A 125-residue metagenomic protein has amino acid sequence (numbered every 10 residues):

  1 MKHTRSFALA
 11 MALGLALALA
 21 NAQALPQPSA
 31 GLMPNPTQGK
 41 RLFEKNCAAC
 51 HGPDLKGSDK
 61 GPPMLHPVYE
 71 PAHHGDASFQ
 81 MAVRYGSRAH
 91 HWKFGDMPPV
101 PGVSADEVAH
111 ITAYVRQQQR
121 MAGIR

Functional and structural regions predicted by a protein language model:
M1-P34, A82, Y114-R125: Post-cleavage N-terminal segment of exported redox proteins
A12, S29, Y69, P98-P101: Short, flexible active-site loop motifs that bind/organize anionic cofactors or intermediates
A12-G14, D54, S87: Generic marker of residues within folded, mature protein domains
L17-L19, A48, G95, S104: N-terminal low-complexity, intrinsically disordered patches enriched in charged
A30-K40, P53-R84: Gly/Gly-Pro-rich "capping" loops immediately C-terminal to redox-active cysteine motifs in periplasmic/lumenal
G39, F43-P53, V83, M97 (+1 more regions): The canonical Cys-X-X-Cys-His
K45-A49, K56, H73, R88 (+1 more regions): Mature, secreted membrane-active peptide modules
S58-P67, Y85-T112, Q118, G123-R125: Axial heme c-ligation environment in periplasmic c-type cytochrome domains
